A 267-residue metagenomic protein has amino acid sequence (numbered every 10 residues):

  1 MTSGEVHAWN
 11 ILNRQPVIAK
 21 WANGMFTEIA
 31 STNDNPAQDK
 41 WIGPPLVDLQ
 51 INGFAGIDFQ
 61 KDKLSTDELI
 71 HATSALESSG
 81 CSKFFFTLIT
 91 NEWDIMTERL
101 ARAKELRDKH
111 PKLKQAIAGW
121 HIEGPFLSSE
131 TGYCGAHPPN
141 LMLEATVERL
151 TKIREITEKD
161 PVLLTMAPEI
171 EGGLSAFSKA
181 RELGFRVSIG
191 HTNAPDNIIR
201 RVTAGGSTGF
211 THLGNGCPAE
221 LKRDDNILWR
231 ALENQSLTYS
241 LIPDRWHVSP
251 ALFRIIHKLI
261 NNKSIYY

Functional and structural regions predicted by a protein language model:
M1-H7, E28-K63, L69-I70, S74: Replace "His-x-His-based motif
R14-W21: A conserved glycine-rich beta-strand in the N-terminal activation segment of trypsin-fold
N52-D58, I70-R99, Q115-S128, T157-E169 (+4 more regions): Divalent metal-dependent hydrolysis catalytic cores, especially in the metallo-beta-lactamase
T73, T97-K104, L150, F177 (+2 more regions): Generic structural signal for well-ordered alpha-helices, preferentially at hydrophobic/aromatic core positions
M96-P111, S175-R186, Y266: Short, electropositive alpha-helical surface patch
I122, L127-I227: Divalent metal-binding pocket/active-site signature
I198-Y267: Active-site-adjacent C-terminal substructures of enzyme catalytic domains
